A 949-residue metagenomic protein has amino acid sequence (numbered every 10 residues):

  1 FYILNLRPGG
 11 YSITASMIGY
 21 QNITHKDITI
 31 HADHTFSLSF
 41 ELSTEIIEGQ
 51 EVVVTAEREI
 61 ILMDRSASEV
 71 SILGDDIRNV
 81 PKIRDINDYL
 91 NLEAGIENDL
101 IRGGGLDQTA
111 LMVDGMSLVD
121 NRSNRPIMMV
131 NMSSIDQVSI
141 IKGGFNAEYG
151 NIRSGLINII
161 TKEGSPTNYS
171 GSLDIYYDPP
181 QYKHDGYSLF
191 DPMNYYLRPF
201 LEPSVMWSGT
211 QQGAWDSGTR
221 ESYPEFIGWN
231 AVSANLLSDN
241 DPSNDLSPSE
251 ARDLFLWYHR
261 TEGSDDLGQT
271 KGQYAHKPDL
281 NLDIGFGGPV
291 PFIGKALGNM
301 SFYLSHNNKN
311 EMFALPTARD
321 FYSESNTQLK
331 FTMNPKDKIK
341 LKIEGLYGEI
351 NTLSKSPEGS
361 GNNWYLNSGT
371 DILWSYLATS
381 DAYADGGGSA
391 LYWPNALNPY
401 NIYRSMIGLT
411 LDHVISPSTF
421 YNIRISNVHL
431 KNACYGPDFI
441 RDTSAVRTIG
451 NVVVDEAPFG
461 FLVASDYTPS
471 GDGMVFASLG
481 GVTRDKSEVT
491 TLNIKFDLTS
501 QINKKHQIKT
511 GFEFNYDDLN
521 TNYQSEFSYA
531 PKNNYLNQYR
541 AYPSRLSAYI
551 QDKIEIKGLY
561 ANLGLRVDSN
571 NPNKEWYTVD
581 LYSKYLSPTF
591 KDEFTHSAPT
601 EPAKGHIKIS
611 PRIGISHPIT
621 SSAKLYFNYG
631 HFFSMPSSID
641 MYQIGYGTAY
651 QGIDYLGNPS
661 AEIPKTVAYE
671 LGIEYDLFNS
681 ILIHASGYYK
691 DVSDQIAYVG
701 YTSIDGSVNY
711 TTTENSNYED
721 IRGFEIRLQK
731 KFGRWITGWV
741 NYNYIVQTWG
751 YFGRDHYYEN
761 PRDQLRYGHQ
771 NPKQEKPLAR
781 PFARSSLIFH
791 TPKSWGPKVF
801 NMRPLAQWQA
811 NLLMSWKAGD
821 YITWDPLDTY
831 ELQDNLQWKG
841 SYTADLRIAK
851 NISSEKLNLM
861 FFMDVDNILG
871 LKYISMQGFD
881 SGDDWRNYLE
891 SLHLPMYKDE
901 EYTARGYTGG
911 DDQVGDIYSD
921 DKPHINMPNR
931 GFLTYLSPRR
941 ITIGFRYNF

Functional and structural regions predicted by a protein language model:
F1-T55: Periplasm-facing N-terminal accessory domains of Gram-negative outer-membrane beta-barrel systems
N79, S117-G143, Y187-E202, T270-G272: Short acidic/polar hinge/loop motifs at secondary-structure boundaries that mediate gating or recognition
R84-N121, D136, I152-G164: Extracytoplasmic beta-strand/coil segments of soluble accessory domains associated with Gram-negative outer-membrane
Y182, G738, R803-L827, N851-F949: C-terminal beta-signal and adjacent terminal beta-strands/loops of Gram-negative outer-membrane beta-barrel proteins
F226-P248, D265, Q269-S368, W374-S375 (+2 more regions): Transmembrane beta-barrel wall of Gram-negative outer-membrane proteins
N422, S426, P618, K624-Y626 (+5 more regions): Membrane-embedded beta-barrel scaffold of Gram-negative outer-membrane proteins
S478-D485, T490-K495, Q501, K505-T620 (+1 more regions): Signature of Gram-negative outer-membrane beta-barrel scaffolds
Y688-D691, V708-Y821: Gram-negative outer-membrane beta-barrel transporters
